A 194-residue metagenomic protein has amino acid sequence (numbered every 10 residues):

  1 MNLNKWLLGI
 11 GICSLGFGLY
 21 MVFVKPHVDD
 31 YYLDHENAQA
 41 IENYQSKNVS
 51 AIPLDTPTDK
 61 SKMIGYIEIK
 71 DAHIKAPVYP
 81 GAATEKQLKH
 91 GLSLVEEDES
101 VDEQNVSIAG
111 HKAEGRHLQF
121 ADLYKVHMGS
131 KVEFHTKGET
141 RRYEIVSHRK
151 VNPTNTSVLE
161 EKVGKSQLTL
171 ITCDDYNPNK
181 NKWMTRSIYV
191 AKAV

Functional and structural regions predicted by a protein language model:
M1-K5: Positively charged n-region of N-terminal signal peptides that target proteins for export
G9-V194: Solvent-exposed, non-transmembrane regions of membrane-associated and secreted proteins
